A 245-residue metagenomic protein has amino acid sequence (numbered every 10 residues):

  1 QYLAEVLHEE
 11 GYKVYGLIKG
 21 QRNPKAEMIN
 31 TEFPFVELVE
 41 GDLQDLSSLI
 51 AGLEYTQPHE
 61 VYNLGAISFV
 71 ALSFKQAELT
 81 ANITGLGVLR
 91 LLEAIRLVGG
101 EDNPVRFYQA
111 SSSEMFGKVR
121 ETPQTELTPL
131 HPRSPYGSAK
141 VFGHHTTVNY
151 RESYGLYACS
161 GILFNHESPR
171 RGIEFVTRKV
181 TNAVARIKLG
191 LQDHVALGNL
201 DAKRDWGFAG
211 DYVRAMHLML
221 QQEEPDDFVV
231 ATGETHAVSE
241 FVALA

Functional and structural regions predicted by a protein language model:
Q1-H166, G210, L220, A243: N-terminal Rossmann-like NAD(P)+-binding domain of SDR-like oxidoreductases, especially those catalyzing
V119-P123, R133, H145-Q221, G233-A245: NAD(P)-dependent short-chain dehydrogenase/reductase
E224-D226: His-Asp-centered acyl/peptidyl-transfer active-site segments
V230: Conserved metal-phosphate-binding beta-hairpin within the catalytic cores of diverse ATP-dependent phosphoryl-transfer
